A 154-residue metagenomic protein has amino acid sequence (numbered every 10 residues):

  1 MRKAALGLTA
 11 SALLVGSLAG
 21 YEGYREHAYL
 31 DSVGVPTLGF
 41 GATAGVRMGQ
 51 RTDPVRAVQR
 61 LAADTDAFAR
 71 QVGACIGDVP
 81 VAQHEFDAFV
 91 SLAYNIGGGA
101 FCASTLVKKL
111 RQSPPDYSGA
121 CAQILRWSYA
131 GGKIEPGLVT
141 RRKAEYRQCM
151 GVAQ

Functional and structural regions predicted by a protein language model:
M1-V35, A42-R47, R51-T65, A69-R70 (+1 more regions): Long, amphipathic alpha-helical surface segments
F40, V90-Y94, V107: Amphipathic alpha-helical segments that form the core helices of the histone-fold
A67-A93, G97-A100: Active-site nucleophile-His-acid catalytic modules used for acyl/amide transfer and hydrolysis across diverse enzymes
